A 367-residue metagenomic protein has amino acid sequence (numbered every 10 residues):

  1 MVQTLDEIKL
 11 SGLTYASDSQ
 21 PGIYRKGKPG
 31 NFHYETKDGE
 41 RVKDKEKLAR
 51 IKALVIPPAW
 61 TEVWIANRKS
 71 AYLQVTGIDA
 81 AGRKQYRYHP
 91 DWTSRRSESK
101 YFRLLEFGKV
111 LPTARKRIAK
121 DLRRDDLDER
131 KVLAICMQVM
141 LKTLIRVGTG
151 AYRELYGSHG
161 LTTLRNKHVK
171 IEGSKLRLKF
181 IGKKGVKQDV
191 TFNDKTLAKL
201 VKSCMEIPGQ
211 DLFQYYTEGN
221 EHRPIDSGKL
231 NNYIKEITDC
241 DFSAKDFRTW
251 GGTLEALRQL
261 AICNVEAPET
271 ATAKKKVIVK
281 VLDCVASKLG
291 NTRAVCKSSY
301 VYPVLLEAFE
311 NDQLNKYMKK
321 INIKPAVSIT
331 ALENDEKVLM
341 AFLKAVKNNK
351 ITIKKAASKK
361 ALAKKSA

Functional and structural regions predicted by a protein language model:
M1-H159, T163-W250, L254-I278, L282-L289 (+4 more regions): A positively charged, amphipathic N-terminal helix/segment that binds anionic biomolecules
I262, A271-A367: Acidic, low-complexity interaction regions
